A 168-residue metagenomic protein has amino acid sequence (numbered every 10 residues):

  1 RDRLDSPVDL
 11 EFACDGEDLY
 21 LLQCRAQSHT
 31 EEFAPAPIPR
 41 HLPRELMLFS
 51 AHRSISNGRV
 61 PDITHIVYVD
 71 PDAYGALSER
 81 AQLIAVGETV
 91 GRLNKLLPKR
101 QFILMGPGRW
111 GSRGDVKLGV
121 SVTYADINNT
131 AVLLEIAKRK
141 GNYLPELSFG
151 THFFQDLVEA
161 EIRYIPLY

Functional and structural regions predicted by a protein language model:
R1-Y168: Conserved divalent-metal-coordinating catalytic cores that perform phosphate/pyrophosphate/nucleotidyl transfer
